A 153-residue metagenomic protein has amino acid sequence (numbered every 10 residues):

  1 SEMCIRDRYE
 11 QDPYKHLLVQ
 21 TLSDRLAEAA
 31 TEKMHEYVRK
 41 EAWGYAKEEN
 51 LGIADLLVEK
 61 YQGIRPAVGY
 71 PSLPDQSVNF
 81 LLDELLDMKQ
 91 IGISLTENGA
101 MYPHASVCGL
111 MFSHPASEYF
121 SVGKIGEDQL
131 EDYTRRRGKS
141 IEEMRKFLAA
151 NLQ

Functional and structural regions predicted by a protein language model:
M3-I5: Short, small-residue-biased leader/transition segments that mark boundaries at the very start of proteins
R8, P13-H16, E142: Gly/His-enriched, cation/cofactor- and phosphate-binding structural elements
Y14-Y37: C-terminal substrate/ligand-recognition segments
Q20, D24, E28, E127 (+2 more regions): Electropositive phosphate-/nucleotide-binding environments in soluble metabolic enzymes
E36-R135, I141-E142, K146-A149: Compositionally biased, low-complexity/repeat regions
N151-Q153: C-terminal anchoring/interaction modules
